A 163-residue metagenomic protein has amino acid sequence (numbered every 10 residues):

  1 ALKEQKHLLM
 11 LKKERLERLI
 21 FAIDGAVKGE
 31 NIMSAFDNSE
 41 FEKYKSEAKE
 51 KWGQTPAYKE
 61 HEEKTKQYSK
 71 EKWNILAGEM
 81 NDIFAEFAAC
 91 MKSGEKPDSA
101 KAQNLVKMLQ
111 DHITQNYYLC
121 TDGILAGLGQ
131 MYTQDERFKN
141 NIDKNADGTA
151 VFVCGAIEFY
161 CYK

Functional and structural regions predicted by a protein language model:
A1-E47: Short, charged amphipathic alpha-helical surface segments
N38-A150, C154-K163: Hydrophobic protein-protein interaction segments
